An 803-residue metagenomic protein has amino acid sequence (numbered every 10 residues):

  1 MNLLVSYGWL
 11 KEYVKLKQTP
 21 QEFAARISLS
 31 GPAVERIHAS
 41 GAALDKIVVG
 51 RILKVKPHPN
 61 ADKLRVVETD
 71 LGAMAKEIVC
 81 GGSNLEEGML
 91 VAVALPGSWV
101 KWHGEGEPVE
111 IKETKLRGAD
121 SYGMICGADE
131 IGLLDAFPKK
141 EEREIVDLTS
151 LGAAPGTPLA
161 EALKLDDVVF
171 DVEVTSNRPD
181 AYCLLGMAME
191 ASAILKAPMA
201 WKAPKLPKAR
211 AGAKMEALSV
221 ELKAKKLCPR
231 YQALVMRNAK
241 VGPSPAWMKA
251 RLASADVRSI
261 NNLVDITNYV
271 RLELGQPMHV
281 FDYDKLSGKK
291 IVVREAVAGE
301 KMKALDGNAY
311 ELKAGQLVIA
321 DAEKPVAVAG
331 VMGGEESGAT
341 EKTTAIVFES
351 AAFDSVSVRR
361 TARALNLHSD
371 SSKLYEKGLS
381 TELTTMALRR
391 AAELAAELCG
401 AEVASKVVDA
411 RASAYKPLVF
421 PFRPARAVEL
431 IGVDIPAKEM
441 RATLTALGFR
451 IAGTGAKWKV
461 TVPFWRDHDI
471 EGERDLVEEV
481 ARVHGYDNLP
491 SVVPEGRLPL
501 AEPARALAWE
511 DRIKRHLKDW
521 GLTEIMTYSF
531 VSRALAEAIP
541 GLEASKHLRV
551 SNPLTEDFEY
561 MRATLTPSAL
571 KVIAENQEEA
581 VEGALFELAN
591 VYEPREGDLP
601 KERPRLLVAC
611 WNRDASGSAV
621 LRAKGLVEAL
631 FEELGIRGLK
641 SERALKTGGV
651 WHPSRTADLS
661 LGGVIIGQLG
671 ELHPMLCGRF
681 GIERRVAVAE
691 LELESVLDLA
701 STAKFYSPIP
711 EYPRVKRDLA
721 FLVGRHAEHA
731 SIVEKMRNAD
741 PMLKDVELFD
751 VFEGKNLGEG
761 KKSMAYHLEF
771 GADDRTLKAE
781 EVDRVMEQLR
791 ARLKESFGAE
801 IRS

Functional and structural regions predicted by a protein language model:
M1-G212, N366, D370, L374 (+3 more regions): Phosphate-backbone binding interfaces of nucleic-acid-interacting proteins
L3-L10, D167-T175, P229-R237, D370-G378 (+8 more regions): Short, hydrophobic beta-strand segments
Y7, A25, R65, L195 (+2 more regions): Glycine/proline-enriched, intrinsically flexible loops and inter-domain linkers
Q21-E22, E429, A442-A452, K459 (+2 more regions): A carboxyl-terminal module marker
G41-D45, K208-R210, L272, L498-P499 (+4 more regions): Beta-rich nucleic-acid/ligand-interaction surfaces
V48-V79, P155, A250, T267-E336: Conserved mixed alpha/beta core segments that line enzyme active sites in large multi-domain catalysts
R117-L134, K140-I145, A160, V168 (+3 more regions): Mobile "lid/hinge" segments at catalytic clefts and subdomain interfaces of large enzymes
F420-F586, R717, E769-G771, E781 (+1 more regions): Extended, well-folded interaction surfaces typified by the phenylalanyl-tRNA synthetase beta subunit core
